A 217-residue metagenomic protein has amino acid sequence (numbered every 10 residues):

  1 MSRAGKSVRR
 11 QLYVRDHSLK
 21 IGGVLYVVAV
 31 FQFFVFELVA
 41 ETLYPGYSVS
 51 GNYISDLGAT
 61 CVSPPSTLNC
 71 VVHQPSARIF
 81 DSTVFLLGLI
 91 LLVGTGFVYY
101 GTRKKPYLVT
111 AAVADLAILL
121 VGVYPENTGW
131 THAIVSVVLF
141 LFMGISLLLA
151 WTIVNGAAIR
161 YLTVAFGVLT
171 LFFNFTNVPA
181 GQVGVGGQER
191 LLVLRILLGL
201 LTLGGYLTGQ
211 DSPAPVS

Functional and structural regions predicted by a protein language model:
M1-H17: Short, Lys/Arg-rich, polar N-terminal cytosolic tail immediately upstream of the first transmembrane signal-anchor
S2-R3, L86-V93, L141-L149, L194-G209: Hydrophobic cores of alpha-helical transmembrane segments in multi-pass inner/ER membrane proteins, independent
H17-G46: N-terminal signal-anchor transmembrane alpha helix
G22, Y26, R103-A111, G156-F166: Membrane-interfacial loop-to-transmembrane alpha-helix junctions, especially the N-terminal start
G46-S76: Extracytosolic (periplasmic/ER-lumenal) interhelical loops and adjacent juxtamembrane/interface segments of multi-pass
P65-V98: Individual transmembrane alpha-helix segments
L108-W151: Membrane-proximal helix-loop-helix units in multi-pass membrane proteins
A150-S217: Terminal transmembrane helical module of multi-pass membrane proteins
